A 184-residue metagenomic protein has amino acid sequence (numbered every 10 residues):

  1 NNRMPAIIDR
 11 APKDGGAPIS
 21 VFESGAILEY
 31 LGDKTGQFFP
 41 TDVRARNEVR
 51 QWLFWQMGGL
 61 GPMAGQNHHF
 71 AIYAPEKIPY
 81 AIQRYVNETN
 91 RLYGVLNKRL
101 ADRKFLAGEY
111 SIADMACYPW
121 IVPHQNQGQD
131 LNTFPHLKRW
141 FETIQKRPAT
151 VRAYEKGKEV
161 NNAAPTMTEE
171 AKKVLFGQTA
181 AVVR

Functional and structural regions predicted by a protein language model:
N1-Q83, N87-N90, N97, V182-R184: GST-like domain detector, emphasizing the conserved glutathione-binding G-site in the N-terminal thioredoxin-like
I7, I27, L96, D114 (+1 more regions): Residue-level signal for nonpolar/aromatic packing positions in well-ordered secondary structure
G32, W120-I121, Y154: Active-site-flanking alpha-helical
Q37, K98-E109, P148-A153: Surface-exposed helix-capping loop/turn segments at secondary-structure junctions
W52-Q56, K138-V151: Short, mixed-charge aromatic SLiMs
G59, A64-H68, F105-I144: GST superfamily/GST-like fold recognition
P79-V86, K104, Q127-D130: Active-site rim elements
G157-R184: Acidic/histidine-enriched, glycine/proline-rich intrinsically disordered or flexible terminal extensions
